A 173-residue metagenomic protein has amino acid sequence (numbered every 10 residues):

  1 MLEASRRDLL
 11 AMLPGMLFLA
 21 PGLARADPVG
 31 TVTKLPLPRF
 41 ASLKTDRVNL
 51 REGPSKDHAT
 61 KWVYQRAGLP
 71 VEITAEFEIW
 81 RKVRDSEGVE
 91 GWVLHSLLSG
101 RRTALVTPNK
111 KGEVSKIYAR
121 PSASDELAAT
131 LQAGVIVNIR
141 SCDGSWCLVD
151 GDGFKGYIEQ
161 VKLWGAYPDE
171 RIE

Functional and structural regions predicted by a protein language model:
M1-M16: N-terminal secretory signal peptides and thylakoid transit peptides that target proteins across membranes
L19-P21: N-terminal signal peptide c-region/cleavage motif recognized by signal peptidases
A26-E52, V63-A67, T74-F77, R84-S86 (+5 more regions): SH3-family beta-barrel domains
S55: Second-shell loop/turn segments in exported
A59-K61: Non-catalytic, beta-strand-enriched accessory regions in extracellular/secretory proteins and membrane protein
L148: Extracellular/periplasmic metallocenter environments
